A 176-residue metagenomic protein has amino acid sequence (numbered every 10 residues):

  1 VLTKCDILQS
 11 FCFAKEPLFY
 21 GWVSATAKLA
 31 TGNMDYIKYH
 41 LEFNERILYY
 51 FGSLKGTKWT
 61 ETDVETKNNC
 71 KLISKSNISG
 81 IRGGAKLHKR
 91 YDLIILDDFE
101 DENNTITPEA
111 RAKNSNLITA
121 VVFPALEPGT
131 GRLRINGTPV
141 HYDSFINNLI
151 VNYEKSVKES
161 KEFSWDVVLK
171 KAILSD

Functional and structural regions predicted by a protein language model:
V1-D176: Short, flexible loop motifs at catalytic/binding sites
